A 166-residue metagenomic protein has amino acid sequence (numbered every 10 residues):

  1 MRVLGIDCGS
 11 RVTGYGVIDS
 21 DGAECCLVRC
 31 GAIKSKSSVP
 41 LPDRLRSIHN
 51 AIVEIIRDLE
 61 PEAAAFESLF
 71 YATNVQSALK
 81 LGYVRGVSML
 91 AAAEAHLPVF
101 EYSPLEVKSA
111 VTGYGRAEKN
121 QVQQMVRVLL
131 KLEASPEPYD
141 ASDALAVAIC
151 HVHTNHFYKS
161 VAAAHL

Functional and structural regions predicted by a protein language model:
M1-L166: Phosphate- and other anionic-substrate recognition elements at nucleic-acid/protein interfaces
